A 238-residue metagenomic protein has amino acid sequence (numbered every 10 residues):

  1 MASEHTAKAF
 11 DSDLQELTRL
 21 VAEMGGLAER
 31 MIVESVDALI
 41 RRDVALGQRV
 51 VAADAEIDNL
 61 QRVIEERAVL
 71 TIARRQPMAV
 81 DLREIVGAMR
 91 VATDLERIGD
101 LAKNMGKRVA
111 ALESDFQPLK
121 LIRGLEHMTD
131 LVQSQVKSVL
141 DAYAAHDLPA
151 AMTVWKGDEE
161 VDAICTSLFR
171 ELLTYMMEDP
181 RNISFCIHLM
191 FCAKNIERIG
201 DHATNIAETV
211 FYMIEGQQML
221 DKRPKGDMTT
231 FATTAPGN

Functional and structural regions predicted by a protein language model:
M1-N238: Cytosolic, long alpha-helical scaffolding segments
